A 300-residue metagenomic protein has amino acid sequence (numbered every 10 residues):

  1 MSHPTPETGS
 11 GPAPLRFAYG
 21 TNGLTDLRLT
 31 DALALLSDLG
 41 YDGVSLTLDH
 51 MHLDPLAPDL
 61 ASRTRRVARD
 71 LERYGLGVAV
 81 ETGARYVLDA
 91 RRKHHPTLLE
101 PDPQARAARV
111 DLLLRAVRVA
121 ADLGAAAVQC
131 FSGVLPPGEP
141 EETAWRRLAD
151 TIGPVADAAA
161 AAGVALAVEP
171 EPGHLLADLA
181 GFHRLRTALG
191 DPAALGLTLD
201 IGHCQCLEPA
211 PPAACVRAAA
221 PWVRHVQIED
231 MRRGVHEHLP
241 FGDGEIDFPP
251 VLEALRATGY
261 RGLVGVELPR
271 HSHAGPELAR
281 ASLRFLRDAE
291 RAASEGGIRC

Functional and structural regions predicted by a protein language model:
S2-A18, T25-D42, A68, E72 (+4 more regions): Histidine-acidic metal/acid-base catalytic patches
H3, T30-D31, D70-R73, V87-G196: Active-site acidic/histidine proton-transfer and metal-coordination neighborhood in alpha/beta enzyme cores
G23-T25, L48-H50, A84-Y86, S132-P136 (+4 more regions): Active-site-proximal loop/turn and secondary-structure-junction residues that shape catalytic pockets, frequently
Y41, L76, A125, V164 (+1 more regions): Short glycine/serine/threonine/alanine-rich loop segments
V44-L48, V128-S132, G163-P170, L197-L199 (+2 more regions): Short beta-strands and strand-loop turn motifs
T47-A68, S132-P136: Glycine-rich, proline-tolerant flexible connector loops at the mouths of alpha/beta enzymes
M51-P55, L98-L99, V134-P140, Q205-L207 (+2 more regions): A short acidic, helix-capping loop that chelates divalent metal ions and anchors anionic groups
V78-E81: Conserved alpha-helical segments that form or flank metal/cofactor-binding pockets of metalloenzymes
